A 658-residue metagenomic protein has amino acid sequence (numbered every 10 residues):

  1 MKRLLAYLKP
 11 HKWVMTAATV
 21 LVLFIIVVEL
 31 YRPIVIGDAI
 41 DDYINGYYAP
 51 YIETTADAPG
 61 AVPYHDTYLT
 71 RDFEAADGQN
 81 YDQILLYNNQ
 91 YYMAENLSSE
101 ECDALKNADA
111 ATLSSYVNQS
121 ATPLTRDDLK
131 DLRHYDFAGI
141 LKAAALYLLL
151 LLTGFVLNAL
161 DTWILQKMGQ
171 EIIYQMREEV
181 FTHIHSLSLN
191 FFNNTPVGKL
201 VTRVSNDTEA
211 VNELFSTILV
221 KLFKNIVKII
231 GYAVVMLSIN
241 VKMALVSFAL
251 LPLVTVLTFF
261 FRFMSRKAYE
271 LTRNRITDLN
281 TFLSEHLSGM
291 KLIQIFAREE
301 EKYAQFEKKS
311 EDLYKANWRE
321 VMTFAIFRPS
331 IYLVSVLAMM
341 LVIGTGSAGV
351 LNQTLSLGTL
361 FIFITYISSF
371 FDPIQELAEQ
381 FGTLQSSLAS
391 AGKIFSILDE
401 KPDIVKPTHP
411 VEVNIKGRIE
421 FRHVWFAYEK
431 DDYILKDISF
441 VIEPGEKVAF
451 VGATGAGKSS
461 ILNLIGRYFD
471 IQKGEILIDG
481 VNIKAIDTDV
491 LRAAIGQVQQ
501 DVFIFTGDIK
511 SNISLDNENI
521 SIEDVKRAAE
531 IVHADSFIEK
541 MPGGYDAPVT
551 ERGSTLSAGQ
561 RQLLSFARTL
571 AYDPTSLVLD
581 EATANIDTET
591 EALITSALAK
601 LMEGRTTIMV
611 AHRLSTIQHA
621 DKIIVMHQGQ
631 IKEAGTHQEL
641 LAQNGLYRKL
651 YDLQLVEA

Functional and structural regions predicted by a protein language model:
M1-R32, I36-L146, D161-L165, G169 (+7 more regions): Membrane-integrated ABC transporters
M15-T16, Y51, K406-P407, E412-A658: ABC-type nucleotide-binding domain
M15-V27, V220-L271, V342-L355, D372: Transmembrane helices of ABC transporter permease
F24-V28, R32, L148, L152-G169 (+5 more regions): Hydrophobic alpha-helical membrane-associated segments
G46-Y48, P59, Q170, E178-T202 (+6 more regions): Short intracellular "coupling" helices and adjacent cytoplasmic loop segments at the cytosolic face of multi-pass
L189-N190, N206-F215, L219, F223 (+7 more regions): An intracellular "coupling" helix at the cytosolic face of ABC transporter transmembrane type-1 domains
V235-A249, R319, T323-G392, I397-L398: Helix-loop-helix
